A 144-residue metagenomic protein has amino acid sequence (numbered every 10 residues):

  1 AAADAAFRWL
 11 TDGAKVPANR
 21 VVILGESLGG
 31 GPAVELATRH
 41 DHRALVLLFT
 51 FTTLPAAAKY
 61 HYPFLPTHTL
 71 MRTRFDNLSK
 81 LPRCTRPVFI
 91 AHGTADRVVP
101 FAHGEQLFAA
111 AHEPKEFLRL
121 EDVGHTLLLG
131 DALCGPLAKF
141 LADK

Functional and structural regions predicted by a protein language model:
A1-K15, S79: Alpha/beta-hydrolase active-site loop
W9-G13, A18-F64: Primarily recognizes the serine-hydrolase "nucleophile elbow" in alpha/beta-hydrolase and SGNH/GDSL folds
V46, F89-A91, L118: Hydrophobic/aromatic beta-strand patches that form the interior of the parallel beta-sheet core in alpha/beta enzyme
P66-K80, T85-R86: Active-site nucleophile elbow and catalytic-triad environment of alpha/beta-hydrolase enzymes
R83-T85, I90-H92, D96: Short beta-strand/loop motif that positions the catalytic acidic residue of the alpha/beta-hydrolase fold
V99: Hydrophobic/aromatic residue at the end of a short beta strand that borders the catalytic acidic motif
A102-K144: C-terminal catalytic histidine-bearing segment of alpha/beta-hydrolase fold enzymes
